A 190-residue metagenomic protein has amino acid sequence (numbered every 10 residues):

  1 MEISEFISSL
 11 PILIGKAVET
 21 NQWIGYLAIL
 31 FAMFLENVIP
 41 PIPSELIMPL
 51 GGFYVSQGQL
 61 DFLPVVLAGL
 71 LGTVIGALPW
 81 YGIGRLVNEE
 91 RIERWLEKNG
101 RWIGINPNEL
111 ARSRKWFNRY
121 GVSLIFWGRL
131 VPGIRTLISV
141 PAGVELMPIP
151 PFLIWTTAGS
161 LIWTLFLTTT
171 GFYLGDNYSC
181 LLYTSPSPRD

Functional and structural regions predicted by a protein language model:
M1-Q22: Short, strongly hydrophobic alpha-helical membrane anchors
F6-I7, W23-I24, R85, N106: Generic alpha-helical segment signature
G15-K16, G175-L182: Membrane-interface helix termini and inter-helical loops of multi-pass transporters
Q22-L70, G82, A111-Y173: Hydrophobic alpha-helical membrane segments of integral membrane proteins
Q59-I105, T170-N177: Membrane helix-loop-helix hairpins that form the core translocation module of multi-pass transporters
E97, I154, P186: Phosphate-coordinating loops and pocket residues in cytosolic domains that bind phosphorylated ligands
Y183-D190: Conserved small/polar residues in nucleotide/adenosyl-binding loops
